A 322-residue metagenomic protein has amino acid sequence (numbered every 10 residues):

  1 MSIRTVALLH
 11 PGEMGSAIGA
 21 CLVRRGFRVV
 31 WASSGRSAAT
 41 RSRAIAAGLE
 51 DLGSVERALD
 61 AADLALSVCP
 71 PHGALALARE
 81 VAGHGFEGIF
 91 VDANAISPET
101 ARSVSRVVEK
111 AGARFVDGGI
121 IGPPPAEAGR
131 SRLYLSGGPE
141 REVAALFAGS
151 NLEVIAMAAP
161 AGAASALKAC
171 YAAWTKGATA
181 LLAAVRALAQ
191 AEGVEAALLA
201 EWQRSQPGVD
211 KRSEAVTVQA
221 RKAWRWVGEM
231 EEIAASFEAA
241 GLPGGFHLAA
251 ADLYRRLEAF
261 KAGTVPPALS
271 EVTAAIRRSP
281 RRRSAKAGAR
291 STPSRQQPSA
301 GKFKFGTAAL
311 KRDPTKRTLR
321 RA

Functional and structural regions predicted by a protein language model:
M1-D60, H84-E87: NAD(P)+-binding Rossmann beta1-loop-alpha1 motif at the extreme N-terminus of oxidoreductases
S2, A38, I45, W224-R290 (+3 more regions): NAD(P)-dependent Rossmann-like dehydrogenase/reductase catalytic/cofactor-binding core
F27, L49, A113, L152 (+1 more regions): Short phosphate-binding/catalytic loops that engage adenosine nucleotides
V55-F115: Rossmann-fold NAD(P) dinucleotide-binding segment
A74, I96-K176: Rossmann-fold dinucleotide-binding core
L167-P266: Helical "substrate-binding/catalytic lid" subdomain of Rossmann-like NAD(P)-dependent dehydrogenases/reductases
Q297-P298, F303-F305, R312, R317: Cationic, low-complexity basic patches in intrinsically disordered or flexible, solvent-exposed regions
